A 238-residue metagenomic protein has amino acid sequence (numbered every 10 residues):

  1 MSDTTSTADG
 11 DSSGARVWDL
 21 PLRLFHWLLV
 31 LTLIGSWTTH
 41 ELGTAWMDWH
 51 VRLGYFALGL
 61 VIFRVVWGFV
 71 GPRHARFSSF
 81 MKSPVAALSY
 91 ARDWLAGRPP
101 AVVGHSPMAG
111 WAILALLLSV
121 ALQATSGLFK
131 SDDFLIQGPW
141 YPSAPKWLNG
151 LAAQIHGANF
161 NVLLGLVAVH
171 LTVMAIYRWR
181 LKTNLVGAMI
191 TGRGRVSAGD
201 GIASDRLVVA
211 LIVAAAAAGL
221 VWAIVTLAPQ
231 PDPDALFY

Functional and structural regions predicted by a protein language model:
M1-Y238: Membrane-embedded alpha-helical bundles that constitute the cytochrome b-like, heme-associated redox core of multi-pass
